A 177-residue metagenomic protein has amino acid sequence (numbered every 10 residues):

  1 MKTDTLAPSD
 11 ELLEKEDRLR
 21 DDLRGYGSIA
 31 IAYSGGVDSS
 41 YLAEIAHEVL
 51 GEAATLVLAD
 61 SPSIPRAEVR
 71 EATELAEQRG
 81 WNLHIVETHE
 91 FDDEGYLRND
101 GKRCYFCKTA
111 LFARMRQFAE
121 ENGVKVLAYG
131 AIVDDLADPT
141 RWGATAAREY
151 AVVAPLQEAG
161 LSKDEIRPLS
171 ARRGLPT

Functional and structural regions predicted by a protein language model:
K2-R172: ATP-dependent adenylation/nucleotidyltransferase module used to activate substrates
G174-T177: Short, intrinsically disordered, charge-balanced linker/junction segments flanking boundaries in proteins
